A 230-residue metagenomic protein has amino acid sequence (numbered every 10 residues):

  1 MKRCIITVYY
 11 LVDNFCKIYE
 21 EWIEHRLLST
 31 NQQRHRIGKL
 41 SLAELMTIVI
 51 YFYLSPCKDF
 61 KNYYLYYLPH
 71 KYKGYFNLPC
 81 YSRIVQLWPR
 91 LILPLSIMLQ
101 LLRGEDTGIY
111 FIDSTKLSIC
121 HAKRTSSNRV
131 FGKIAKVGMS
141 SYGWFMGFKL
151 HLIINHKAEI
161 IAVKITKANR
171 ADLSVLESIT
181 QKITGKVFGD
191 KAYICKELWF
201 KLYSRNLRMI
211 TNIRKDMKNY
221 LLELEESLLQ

Functional and structural regions predicted by a protein language model:
M1-Q230: Short alpha-helical elements
